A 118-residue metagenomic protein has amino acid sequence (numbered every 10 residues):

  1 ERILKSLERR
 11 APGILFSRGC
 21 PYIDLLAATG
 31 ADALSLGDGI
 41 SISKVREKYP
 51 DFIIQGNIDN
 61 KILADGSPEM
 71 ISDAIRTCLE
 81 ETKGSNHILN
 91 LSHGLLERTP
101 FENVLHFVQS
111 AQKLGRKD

Functional and structural regions predicted by a protein language model:
E1-D118: Active-site loop segments of alpha/beta catalytic cores
